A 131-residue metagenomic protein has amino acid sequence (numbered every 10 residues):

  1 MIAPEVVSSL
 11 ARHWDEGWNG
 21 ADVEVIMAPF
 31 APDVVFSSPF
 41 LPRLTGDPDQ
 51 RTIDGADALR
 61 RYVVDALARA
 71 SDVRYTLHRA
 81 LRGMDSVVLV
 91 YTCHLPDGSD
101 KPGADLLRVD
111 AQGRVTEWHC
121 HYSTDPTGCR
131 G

Functional and structural regions predicted by a protein language model:
M1-A11, T45-T52, G103-L107: Charged, low-complexity, helix/coiled-coil-prone segments
M1-I2, R60, V64-G131: A beta-strand edge to alpha-helix "cap/lid" segment located at domain peripheries
M1-P32, G131: Short, low-complexity N-terminal intrinsically disordered segments enriched in polar/charged residues
P4, V23-V25, P29-G83: A solvent-exposed, acidic/Ser-Thr-rich amphipathic alpha-helical stretch
V6, W18, G55-A58, S99: Soluble or luminal CAZymes and related metallo-dependent hydrolases
